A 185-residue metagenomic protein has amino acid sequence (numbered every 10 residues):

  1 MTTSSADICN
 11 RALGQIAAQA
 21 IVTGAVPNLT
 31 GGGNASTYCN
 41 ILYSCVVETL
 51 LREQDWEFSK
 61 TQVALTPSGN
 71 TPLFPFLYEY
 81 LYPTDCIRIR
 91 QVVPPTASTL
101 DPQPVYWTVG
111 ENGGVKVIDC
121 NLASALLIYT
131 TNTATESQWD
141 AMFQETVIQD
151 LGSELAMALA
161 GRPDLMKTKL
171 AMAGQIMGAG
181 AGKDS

Functional and structural regions predicted by a protein language model:
M1-N28: Short, intrinsically disordered N-terminal pre-domain segments
T2-T3, D7-I8, T99-S185: Internal mixed-charge
T2-T3, Q15, V63-G69, M166 (+1 more regions): Domain-scale activation on soluble regions of proteins
L13-G14, V47, G152, A181: Residue-level recognition of well-ordered secondary-structure positions
A20-N34, L65, N132-E136, A156-R162: Charged, low-complexity surface segments at secondary-structure and domain boundaries
V22, L29-G33, P67, T108-N112 (+1 more regions): Intrinsically disordered, low-complexity segments enriched in small/polar residues
P27-T49, L165-K183: Short secondary-structure subsegments characteristic of cysteine-rich extracellular domains
S36-G110, W139-L155, L159: Divalent metal-cofactor coordination and adjacent catalytic microenvironments
